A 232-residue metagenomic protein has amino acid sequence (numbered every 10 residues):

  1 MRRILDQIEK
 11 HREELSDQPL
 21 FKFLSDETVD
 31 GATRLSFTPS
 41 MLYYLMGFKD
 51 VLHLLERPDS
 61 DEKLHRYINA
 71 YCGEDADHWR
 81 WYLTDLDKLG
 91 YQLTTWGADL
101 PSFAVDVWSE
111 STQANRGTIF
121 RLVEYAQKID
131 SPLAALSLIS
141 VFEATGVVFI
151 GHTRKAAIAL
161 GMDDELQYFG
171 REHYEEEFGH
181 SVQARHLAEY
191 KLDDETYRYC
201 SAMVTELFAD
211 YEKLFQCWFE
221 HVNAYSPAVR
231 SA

Functional and structural regions predicted by a protein language model:
M1-A232: Non-heme di-metal
